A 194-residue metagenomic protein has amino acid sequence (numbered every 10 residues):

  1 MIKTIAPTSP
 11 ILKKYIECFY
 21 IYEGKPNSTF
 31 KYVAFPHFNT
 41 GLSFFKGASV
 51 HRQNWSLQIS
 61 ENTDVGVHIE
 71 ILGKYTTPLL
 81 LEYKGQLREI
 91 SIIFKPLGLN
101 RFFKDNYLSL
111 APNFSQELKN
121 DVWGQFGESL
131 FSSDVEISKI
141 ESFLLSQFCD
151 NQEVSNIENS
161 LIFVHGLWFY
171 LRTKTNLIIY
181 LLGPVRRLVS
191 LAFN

Functional and structural regions predicted by a protein language model:
M1-I178, L182: Alpha-helical bundle regulatory/interaction domains
L182-N194: Short, basic interhelical loop/turn and adjoining N-cap of the next helix at nucleic-acid- or acidic-partner-contacting
